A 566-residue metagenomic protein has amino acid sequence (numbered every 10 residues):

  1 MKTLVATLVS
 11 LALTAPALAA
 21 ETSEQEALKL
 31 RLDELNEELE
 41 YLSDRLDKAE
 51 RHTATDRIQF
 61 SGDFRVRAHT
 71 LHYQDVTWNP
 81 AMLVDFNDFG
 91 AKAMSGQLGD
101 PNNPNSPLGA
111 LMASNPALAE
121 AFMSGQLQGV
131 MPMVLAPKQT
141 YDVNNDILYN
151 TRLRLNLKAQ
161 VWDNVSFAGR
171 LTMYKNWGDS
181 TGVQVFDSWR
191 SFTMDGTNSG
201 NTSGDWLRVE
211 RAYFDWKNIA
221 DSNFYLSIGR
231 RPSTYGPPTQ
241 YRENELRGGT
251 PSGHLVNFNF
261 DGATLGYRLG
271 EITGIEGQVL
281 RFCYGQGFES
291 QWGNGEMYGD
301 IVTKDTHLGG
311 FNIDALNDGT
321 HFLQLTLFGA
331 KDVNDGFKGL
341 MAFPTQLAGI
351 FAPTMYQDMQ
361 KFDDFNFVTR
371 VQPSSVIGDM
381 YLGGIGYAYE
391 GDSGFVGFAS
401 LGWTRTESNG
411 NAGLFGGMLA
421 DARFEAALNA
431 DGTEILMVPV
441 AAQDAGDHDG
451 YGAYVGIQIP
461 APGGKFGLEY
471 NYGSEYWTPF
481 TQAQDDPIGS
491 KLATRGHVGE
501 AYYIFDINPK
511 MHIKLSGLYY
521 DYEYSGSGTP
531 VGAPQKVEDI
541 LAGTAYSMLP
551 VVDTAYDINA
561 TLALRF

Functional and structural regions predicted by a protein language model:
K2-N145, N156: N-terminal periplasmic/intermembrane-space "pro-region" immediately following the signal or transit peptide
A15, S43-T55, N156-D163, D215-A220 (+10 more regions): Outer-membrane beta-barrel proteins
T22-E26, L30-D33, Y141-D142, G339-F566: Outer-membrane beta-barrel pore domains
D44, M82-V84, A93, P132-Y141 (+7 more regions): Extracytoplasmic loops and strand-loop junctions of Gram-negative outer membrane beta-barrel proteins
R67-L71, N164, Y174-G178, R231-G236 (+9 more regions): Structural signature of outer-membrane beta-barrel domains
Q74-P80, Y174, D179-D187, P238-Q240 (+5 more regions): Outer-membrane beta-barrel and related beta-rich outer-membrane complex signature in Gram-negative bacteria
V143-N294, T306-L327, G446-Q482: Outer membrane beta-barrel
N294-V376: Functionally critical mobile loop/hinge segments
